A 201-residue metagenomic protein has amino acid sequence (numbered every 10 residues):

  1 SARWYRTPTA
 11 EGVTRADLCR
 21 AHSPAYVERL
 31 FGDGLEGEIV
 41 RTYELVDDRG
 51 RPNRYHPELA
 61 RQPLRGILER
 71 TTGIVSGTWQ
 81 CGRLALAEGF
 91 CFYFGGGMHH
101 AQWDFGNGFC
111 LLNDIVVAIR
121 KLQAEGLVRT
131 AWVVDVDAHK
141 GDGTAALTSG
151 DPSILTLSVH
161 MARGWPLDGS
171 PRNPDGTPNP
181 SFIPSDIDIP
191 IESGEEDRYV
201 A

Functional and structural regions predicted by a protein language model:
S1-A201: HDAC/HDAC-like amidohydrolase catalytic core signature
